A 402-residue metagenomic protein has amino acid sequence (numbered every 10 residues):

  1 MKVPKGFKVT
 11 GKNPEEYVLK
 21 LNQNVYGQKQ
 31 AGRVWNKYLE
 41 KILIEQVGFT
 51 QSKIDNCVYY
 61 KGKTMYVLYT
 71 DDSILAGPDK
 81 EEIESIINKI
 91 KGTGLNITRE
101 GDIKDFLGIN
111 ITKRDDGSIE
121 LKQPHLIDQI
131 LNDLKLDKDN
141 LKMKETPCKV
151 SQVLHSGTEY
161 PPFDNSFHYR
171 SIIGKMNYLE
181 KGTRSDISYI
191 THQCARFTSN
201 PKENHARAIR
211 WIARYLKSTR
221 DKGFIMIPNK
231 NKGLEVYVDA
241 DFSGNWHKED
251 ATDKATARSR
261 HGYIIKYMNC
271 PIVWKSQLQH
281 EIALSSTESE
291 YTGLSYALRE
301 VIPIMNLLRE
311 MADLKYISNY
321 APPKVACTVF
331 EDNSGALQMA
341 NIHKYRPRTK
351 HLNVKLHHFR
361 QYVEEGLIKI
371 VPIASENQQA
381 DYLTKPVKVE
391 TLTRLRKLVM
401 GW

Functional and structural regions predicted by a protein language model:
M1-K89: Metal/cofactor- and membrane transport-associated sequence elements
K2, K20, Y59, V67-Y69 (+8 more regions): Beta-strand cores of modular interaction/reader domains in eukaryotic scaffold and signaling proteins, especially PDZ
V3, Q23, Q28, T70-D72 (+8 more regions): Residues immediately flanking
V9-Y17, G92-T98, R170-G174, L367: Short, hydrophobic/aliphatic alpha-helical segments
L21, F106-G108, I190-Q193: Acyl/amide activation-and-transfer machinery of modular secondary-metabolite enzymes
V47-I54, I74-I127, N132-L134, A213 (+4 more regions): Polymerase palm active-site segment centered on the conserved acidic dipeptide of motif C
S52-N56, L68-T70, E100-L107, N231 (+2 more regions): Short Gly/Ser/Thr- and Asp/Glu-enriched loop/turn motifs at secondary-structure junctions
T64, S118, I127-W402: Divalent metal-binding acidic/histidine catalytic loops
